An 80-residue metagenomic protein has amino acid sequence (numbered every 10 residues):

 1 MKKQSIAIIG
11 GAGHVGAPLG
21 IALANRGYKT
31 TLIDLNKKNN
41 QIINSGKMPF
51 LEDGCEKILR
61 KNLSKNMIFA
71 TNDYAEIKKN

Functional and structural regions predicted by a protein language model:
M1-N80: Structural/interface elements that position substrates and couple domains in central-metabolism enzymes
